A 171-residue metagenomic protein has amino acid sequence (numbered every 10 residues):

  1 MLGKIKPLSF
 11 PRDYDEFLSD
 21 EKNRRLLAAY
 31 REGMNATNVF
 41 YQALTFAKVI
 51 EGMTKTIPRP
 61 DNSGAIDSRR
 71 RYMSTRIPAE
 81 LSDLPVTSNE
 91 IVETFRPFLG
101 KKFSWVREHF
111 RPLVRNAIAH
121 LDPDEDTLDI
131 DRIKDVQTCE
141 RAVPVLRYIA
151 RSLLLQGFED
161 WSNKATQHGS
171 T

Functional and structural regions predicted by a protein language model:
M1-G3: Mobile gating loops/cap/lid regions near enzyme active sites that modulate substrate access
P7-T171: Amphipathic, oligomerization/interface secondary-structure segments
